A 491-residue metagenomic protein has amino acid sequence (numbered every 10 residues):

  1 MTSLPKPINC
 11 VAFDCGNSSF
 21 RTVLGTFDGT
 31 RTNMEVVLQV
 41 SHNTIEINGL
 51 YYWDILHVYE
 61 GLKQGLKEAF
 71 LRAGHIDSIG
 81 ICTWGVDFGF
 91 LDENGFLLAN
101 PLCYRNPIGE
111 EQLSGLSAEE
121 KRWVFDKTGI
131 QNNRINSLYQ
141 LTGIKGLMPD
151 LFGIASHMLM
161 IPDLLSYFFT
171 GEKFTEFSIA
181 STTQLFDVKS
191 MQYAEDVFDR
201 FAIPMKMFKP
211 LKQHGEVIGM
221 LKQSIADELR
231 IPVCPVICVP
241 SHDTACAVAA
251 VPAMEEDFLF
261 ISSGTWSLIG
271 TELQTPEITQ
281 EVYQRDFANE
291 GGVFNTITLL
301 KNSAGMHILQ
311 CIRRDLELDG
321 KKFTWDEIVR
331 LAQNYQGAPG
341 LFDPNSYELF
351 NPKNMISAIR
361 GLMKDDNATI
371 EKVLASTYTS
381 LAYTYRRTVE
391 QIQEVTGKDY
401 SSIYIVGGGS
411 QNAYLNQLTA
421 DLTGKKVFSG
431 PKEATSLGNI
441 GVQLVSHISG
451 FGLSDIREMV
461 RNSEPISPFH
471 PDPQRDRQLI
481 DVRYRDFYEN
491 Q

Functional and structural regions predicted by a protein language model:
M1-A99, D126, A226-V236, T423-K425: N-terminal glycine/serine-rich phosphate-binding loop of ATP-dependent small-molecule kinases, especially carbohydrate
T2-P5, A12, S117-G129, Y139-M160 (+8 more regions): Active-site core segments that coordinate phosphate-bearing ligands/cofactors across diverse enzyme families
K6, G16-S18, H75-D77, C82-W84 (+5 more regions): Short, basic and Ser/Thr-rich N-terminal targeting/leader segments
Y59-G80, R134-T142, P149, A155-S166: Conserved phosphate-binding loops in N-terminal lobes of ATP-dependent enzymes of the actin/Hsp70/sugar-kinase
F70-C103, Q131-I135, S166-D187, P210-Q213: Short beta-strand-loop/turn "lid" adjacent to the catalytic site in phosphate-handling enzymes
H75-T83, H157, P210, V395-G407: Short glycine-rich phosphate-binding loop at a beta-alpha junction
C82-D87, H214-G215, S263-W266, S402-S410: Glycine-rich beta-strand-to-loop/alpha-helix junction loops that act as flexible
N106: Carbohydrate-associated surface elements
